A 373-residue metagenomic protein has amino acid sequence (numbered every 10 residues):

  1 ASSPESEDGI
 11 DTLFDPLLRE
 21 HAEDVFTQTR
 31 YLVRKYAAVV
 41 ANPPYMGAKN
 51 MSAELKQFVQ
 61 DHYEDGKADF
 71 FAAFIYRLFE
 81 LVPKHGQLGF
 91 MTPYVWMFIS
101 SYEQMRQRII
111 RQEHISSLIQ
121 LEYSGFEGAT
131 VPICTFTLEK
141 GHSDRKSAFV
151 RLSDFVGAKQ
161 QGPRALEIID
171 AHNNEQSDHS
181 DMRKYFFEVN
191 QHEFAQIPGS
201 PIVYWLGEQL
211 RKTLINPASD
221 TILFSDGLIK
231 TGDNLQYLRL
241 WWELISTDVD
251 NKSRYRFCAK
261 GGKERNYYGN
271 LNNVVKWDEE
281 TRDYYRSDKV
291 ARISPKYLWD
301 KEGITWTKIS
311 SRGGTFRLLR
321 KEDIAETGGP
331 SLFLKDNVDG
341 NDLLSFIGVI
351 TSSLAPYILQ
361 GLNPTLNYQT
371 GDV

Functional and structural regions predicted by a protein language model:
A1-A38: Class I S-adenosyl-L-methionine-dependent methyltransferase module
R30-N251, Y267-N270, E280, Y284-S287 (+6 more regions): Signature of N6-adenine DNA methyltransferases within the class I
N273-K276: Short Gly/aromatic-enriched secondary-structure transition segments
R282, I309-G313: Short, charged/polar surface micro-motifs in flexible loops or helix N-caps
V290-R292: His-Asp-centered acyl/peptidyl-transfer active-site segments
F346-L354: Short amphipathic C-terminal alpha-helix that caps PH/PH-like domains
